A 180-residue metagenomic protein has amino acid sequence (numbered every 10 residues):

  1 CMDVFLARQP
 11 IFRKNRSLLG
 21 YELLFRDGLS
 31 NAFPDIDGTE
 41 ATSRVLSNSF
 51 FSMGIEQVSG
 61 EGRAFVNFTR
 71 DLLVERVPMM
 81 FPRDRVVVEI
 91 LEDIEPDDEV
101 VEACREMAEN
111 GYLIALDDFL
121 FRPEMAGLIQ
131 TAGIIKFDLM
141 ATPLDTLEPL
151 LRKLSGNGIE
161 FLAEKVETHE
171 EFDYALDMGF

Functional and structural regions predicted by a protein language model:
M2-R85, E92-E95, E99-E102, E106: Bacterial c-di-GMP phosphodiesterase EAL domain
V77-F180: The catalytic core of metal-dependent phosphodiesterases that act on cyclic dinucleotides
